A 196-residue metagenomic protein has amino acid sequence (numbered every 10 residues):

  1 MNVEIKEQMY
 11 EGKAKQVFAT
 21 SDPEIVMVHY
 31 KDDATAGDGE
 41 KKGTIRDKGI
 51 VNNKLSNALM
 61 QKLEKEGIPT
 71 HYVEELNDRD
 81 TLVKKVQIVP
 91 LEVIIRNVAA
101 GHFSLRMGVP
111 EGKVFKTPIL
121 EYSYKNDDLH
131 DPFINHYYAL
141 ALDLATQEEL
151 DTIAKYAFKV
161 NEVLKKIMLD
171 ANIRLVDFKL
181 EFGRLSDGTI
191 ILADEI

Functional and structural regions predicted by a protein language model:
M1-N2, L76, K159-L164: Short Pro/Gly-enriched beta-strand edge/turn motifs at strand-loop
N2-Y124: Active-site loop/lid in soluble adenylation, ligation, and acyl-transfer enzymes
I25, I88-P90, N172-L175, D187-I190: Coil-to-beta-strand transition motifs
E40-I50, F133-Y156: Short histidine-centered catalytic/ligand-binding loop motif
E74-R79, M168-R184: A short glycine-rich, hydrophobically flanked beta-strand micro-motif that places a catalytic Asp/Glu for divalent metal
I95, L175-D194: Conserved metal-phosphate-binding beta-hairpin within the catalytic cores of diverse ATP-dependent phosphoryl-transfer
G108-E148, I196: Anionic ligand-binding catalytic core segments
L144-V176: A long amphipathic alpha-helix within ATP-dependent nucleotide-binding catalytic cores
